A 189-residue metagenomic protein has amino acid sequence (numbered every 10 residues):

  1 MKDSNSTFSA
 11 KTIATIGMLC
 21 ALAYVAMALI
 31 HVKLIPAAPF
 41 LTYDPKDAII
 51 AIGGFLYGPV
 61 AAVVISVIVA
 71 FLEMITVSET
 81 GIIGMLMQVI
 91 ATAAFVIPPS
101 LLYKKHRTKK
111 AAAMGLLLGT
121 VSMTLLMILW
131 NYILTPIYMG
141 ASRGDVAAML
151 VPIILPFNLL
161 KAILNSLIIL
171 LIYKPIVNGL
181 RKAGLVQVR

Functional and structural regions predicted by a protein language model:
M1-R189: Loop-helix junctions at membrane interfaces
